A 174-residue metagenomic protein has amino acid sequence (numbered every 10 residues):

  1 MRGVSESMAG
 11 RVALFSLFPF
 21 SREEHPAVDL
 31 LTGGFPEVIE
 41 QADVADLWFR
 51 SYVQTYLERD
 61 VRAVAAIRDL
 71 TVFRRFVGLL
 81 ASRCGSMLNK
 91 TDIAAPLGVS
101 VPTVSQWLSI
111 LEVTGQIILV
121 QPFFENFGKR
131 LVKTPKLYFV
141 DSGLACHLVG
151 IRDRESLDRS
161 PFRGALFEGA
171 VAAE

Functional and structural regions predicted by a protein language model:
M1-G3, E23-E24, C146-H147: Switch/connector loops and helix/strand junctions flanking conserved nucleotide-binding motifs in nucleotide-processing
M1-L14: Short regulatory helix/loop adjacent to the ATP-binding pocket of P-loop NTPases
A13-E24, A42-D43: Conserved AAA+ ATPase "SRH/arginine-finger" region at the nucleotide-binding site
A13-S16, L30, Y138: Hydrophobic/aromatic beta-strand patches that form the interior of the parallel beta-sheet core in alpha/beta enzyme
R22-A27, R50-Q54: An amphipathic alpha-helix signature
H25, G33, F76: A residue-level signal for conserved active-site and pocket-lining positions in enzyme catalytic cores
D29-E40, Y52: Extended, charged alpha-helical "arm/stalk" segments used for dimerization and assembly in large NTPase-driven machines
D43, L47-E174: Accessory nucleic acid-recognition modules appended to NTPase machines
